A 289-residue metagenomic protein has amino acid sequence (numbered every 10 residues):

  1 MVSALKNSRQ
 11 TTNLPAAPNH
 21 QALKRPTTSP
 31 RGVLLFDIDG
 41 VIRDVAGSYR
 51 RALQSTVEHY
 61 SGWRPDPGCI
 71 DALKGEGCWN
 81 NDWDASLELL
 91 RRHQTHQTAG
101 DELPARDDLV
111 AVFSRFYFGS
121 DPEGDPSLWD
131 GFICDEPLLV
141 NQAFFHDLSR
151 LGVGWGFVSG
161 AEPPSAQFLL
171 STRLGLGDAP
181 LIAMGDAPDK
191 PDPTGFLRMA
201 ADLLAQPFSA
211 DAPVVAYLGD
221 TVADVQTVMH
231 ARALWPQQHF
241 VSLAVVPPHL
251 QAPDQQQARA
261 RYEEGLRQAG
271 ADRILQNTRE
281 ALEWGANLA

Functional and structural regions predicted by a protein language model:
M1-F36, E88, H93-D108, A286-N287: Non-catalytic pre-domain segments flanking phosphatase-related domains
H20-A72, C78, D84: Active-site neighborhood of HAD-like aspartate-dependent phosphohydrolases
V41, L53, G124-P126, D130-E136 (+2 more regions): Substrate-recognition element of Asp-dependent hydrolases with the DxDx(T/V) motif
R50-Q54, E58, W83-L87, R91 (+4 more regions): An amphipathic alpha-helix signature
S86, L90-G152: Metal-dependent phosphoesterase signature
G156, A161-A216, V222-P236, F240: Substrate-recognition "cap/lid" segment bordering the active-site pocket of phosphatases
Y217-R273: Acidic, Mg2+-coordinating phosphoryl-transfer loop and its flanking beta/alpha structural elements, shared across
D272-A281: Short acidic-hydrophobic, aromatic-tinged amphipathic segments that line or gate anion-handling sites
